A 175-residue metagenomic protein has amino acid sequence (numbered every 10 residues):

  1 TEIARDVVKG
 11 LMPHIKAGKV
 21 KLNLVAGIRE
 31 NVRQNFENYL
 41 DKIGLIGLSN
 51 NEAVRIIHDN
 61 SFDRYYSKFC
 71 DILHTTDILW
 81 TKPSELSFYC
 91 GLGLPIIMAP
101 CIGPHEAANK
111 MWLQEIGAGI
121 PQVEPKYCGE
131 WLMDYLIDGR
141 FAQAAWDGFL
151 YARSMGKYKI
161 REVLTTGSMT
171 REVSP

Functional and structural regions predicted by a protein language model:
T1-K42: Conserved catalytic-core segment of nucleotide-activated headgroup transferases in glycan assembly
E2, D6, S67, S84 (+3 more regions): Conserved active-site and cofactor/substrate-binding residues in soluble primary-metabolism enzymes
A17-K19, T76, G93: A general structural motif
K19-L24, V54, P95-I96: Hydrophobic beta-strand segments of well-ordered beta-sheets in folded domains
L24-I28, T81, P100: Short beta-strand/turn micro-motifs composed of small residues that flank or help shape donor/cofactor-binding pockets
L40-S87: Donor nucleotide-activated moiety binding/catalytic core segment of transferases that use nucleotide-activated donors
P83-L136, Q143: Catalytic binding pocket for nucleotide-activated donors in carbohydrate/polymer assembly enzymes
D134-P175: C-terminal amphipathic helix plus adjacent low-complexity, charged tail appended to glycosyltransferase catalytic
